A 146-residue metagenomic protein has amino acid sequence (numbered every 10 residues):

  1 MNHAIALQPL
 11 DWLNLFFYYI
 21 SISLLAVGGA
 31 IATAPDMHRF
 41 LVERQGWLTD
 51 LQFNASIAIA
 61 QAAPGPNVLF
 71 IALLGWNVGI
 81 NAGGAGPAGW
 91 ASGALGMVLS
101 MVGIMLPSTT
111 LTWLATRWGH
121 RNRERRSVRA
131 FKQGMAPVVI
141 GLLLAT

Functional and structural regions predicted by a protein language model:
M1-A63, N67-T146: Multi-pass membrane proteins that catalyze or facilitate reactions on polyprenyl-/lipid-phosphate substrates and their
